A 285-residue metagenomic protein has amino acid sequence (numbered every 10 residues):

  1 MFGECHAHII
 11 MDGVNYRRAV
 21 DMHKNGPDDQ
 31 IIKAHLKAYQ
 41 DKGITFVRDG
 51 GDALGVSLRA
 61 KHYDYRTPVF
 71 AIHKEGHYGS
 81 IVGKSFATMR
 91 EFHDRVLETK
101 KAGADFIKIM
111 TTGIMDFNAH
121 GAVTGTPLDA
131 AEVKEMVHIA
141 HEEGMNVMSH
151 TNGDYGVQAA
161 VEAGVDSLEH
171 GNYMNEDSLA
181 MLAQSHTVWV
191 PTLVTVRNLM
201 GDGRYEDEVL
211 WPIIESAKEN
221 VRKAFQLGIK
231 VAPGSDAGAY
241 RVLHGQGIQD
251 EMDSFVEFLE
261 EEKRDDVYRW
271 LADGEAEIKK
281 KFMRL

Functional and structural regions predicted by a protein language model:
M1-R17, Y63-V82, V133-K134, D202: N-terminal small/glycine-rich loop or linker at the start of catalytic domains across soluble metabolic enzymes
F2-A60: Metal-associated gating/positioning segment near the N- to mid-region
H6-H8, R66-A71, A104-T112, H186-T195: Non-cysteine beta-strand/loop elements that form the S-adenosyl-L-methionine
H8-G13, D52-S57, K74, G113-F117 (+4 more regions): Active-site environment of divalent metal-dependent phosphoester hydrolases
Y16-I31, H77-D94, N146-M148, E208: Active-site mouth loops of central-metabolism enzymes
S57-R66, G125-A130, A160-Y173, R241-F258: Short, electropositive alpha-helical surface patch
R90-M110, D116-W189, W211-V231: Histidine/acidic residue-rich metal-binding segments in metalloenzymes
E142, Y205, E215-L285: His/Asp/Glu-enriched, well-ordered alpha-helical/loop segment that forms or immediately abuts the divalent-metal
